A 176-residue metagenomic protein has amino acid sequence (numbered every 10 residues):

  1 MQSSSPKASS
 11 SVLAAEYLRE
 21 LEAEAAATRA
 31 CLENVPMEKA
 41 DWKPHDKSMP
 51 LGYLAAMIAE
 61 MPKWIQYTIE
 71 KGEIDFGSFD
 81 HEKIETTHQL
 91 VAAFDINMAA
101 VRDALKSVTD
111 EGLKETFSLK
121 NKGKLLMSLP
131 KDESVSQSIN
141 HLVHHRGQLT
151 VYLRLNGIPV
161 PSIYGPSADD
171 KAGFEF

Functional and structural regions predicted by a protein language model:
M1-L18, A172-F176: Basic/polar N-terminal segments that are highly enriched at the extreme N-terminus, encompassing both cleavable
S10-L13, Y17-L21, T86, L90 (+1 more regions): Residue-level preference for long, well-ordered alpha-helices that form the structural scaffold of enzyme catalytic
L18-L32, K39-D80, L119-F176: Short, contiguous alpha-helical
P36, R102-T109, L153, G157: Secondary-structure transition/hinge residues
Y67, G72-T109: Helix-adjacent hinge/juxtasegments
S107-K122: Acidic catalytic patch
